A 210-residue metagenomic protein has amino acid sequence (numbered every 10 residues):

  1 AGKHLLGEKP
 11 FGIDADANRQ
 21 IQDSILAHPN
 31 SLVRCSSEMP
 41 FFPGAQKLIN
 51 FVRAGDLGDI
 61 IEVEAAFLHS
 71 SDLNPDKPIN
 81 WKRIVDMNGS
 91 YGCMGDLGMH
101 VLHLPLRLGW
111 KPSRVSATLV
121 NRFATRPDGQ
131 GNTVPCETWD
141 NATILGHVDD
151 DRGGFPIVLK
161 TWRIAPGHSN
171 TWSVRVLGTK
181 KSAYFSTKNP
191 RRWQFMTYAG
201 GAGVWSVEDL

Functional and structural regions predicted by a protein language model:
A1-G2, T143-L145, S206-L210: Short, intrinsically disordered, charge-balanced linker/junction segments flanking boundaries in proteins
A1-P40, G55: Beta-strand-loop-alpha-helix segment that lines the small-molecule cofactor/substrate pocket of alpha/beta enzymes
D16, P43, G167-H168: Residues that form or flank phosphate/diphosphate-binding pockets in enzymes that use nucleotide phosphates
N18-I21, L48, L159: Hydrophobic packing residues within well-ordered alpha-helices of enzyme cores
D23-V33, S90, V148-F155, G167-H168: Short, charged helix-to-loop "capping" segments that act as catalytic/coupling loops
S31, M39-C136: Predominantly a Rossmann-like dinucleotide-binding segment in NAD(P)-dependent oxidoreductases
E64-F67, N189-L210: Mobile, glycine-enriched helix-loop/loop "lid" segments at the mouths of ligand-binding/catalytic clefts that gate
L102-A199: Contiguous beta-strand/loop segments that form the cofactor/metal-binding neighborhood of enzyme cores
